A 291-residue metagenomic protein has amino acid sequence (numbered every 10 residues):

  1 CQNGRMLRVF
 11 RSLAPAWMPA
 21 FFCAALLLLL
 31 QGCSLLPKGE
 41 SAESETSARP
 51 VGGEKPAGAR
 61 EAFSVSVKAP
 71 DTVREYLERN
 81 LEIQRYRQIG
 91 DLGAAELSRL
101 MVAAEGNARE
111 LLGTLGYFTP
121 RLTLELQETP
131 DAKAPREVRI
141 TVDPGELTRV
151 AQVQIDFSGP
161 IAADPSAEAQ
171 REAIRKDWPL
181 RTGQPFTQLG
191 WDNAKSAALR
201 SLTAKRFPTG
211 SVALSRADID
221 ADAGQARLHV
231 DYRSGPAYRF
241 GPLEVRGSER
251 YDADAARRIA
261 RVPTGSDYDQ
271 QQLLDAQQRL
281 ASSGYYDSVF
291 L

Functional and structural regions predicted by a protein language model:
C1-P15: N-terminal secretory signal peptides that target proteins for export/translocation
R11, F22-C23, S64: Compositionally biased, low-structure terminal segments
W17-Q31: Bacterial N-terminal signal peptides
S34-E75, R85-L291: Periplasmic polypeptide-binding modules associated with outer-membrane biogenesis and secretion
R79-E82: Extracytoplasmic/lumenal acceptor-recognition loop(s) of multi-pass membrane glycoenzymes
